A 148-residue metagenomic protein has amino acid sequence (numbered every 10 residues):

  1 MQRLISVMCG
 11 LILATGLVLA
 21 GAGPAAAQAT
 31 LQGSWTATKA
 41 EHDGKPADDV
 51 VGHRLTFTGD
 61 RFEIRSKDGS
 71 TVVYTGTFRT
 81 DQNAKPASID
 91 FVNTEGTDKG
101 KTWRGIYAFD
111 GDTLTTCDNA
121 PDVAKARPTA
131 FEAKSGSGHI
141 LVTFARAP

Functional and structural regions predicted by a protein language model:
M1-L4: Positively charged n-region of N-terminal signal peptides that target proteins for export
V7-A20: Bacterial N-terminal signal peptides
A20-T36: N-terminal helix-cap/turn-to-beta initiation motif at the start of protein domains
A37-D48, R61-A133: Contiguous, well-ordered beta-strand patches that form the walls/edges of small beta-barrel/beta-sandwich domains
V50-H53: Short Gly/aromatic-enriched secondary-structure transition segments
S135-P148: C-terminal partner/receptor-binding element of secreted or periplasmic proteins
